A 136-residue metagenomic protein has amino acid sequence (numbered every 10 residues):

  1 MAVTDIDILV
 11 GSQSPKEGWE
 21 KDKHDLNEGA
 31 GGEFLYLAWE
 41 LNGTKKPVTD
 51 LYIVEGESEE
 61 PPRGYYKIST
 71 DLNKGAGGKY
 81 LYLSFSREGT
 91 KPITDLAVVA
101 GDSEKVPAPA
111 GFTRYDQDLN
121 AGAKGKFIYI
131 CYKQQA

Functional and structural regions predicted by a protein language model:
M1-A136: Peripheral, non-catalytic segments of secretory and membrane proteins
